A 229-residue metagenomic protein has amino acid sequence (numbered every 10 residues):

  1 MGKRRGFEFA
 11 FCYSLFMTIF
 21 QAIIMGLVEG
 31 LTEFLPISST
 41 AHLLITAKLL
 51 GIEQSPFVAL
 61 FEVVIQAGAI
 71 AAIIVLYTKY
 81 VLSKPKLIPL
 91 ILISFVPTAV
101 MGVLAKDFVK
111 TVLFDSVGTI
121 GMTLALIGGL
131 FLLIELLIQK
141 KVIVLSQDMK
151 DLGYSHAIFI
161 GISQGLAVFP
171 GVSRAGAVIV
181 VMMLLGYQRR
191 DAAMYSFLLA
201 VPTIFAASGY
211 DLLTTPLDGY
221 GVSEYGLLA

Functional and structural regions predicted by a protein language model:
R4, E8, C12-A229: Multi-pass membrane proteins that catalyze or facilitate reactions on polyprenyl-/lipid-phosphate substrates and their
